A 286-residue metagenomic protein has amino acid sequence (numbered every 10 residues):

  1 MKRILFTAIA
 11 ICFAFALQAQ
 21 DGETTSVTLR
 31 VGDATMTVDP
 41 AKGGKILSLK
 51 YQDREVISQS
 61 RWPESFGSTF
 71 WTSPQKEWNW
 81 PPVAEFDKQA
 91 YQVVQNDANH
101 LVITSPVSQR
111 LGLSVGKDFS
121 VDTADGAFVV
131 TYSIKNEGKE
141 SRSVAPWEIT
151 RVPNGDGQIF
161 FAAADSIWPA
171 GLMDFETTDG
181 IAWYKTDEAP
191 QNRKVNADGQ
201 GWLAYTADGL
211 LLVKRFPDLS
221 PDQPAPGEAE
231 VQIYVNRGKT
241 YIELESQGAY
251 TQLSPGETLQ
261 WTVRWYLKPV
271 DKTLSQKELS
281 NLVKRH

Functional and structural regions predicted by a protein language model:
M1-I4: Positively charged n-region of N-terminal signal peptides that target proteins for export
A10-Q18: Hydrophobic h-region of N-terminal signal peptides that target proteins for export in Gram-negative bacteria
Q20-T69, H100-V107, D125, G199-G201 (+4 more regions): Beta-strand-rich N-terminal accessory domains
D21, R30, E77-D125, S143-V144 (+2 more regions): Extended, loop-rich substrate-binding clefts of extracytoplasmic carbohydrate-active enzymes
A34-M36, G44-S48, E55, G126 (+2 more regions): A contiguous, surface-exposed recognition patch within enzymatic or periplasmic domains that forms
Q59-A84, G248: A short, charged
R110, E137-K139, K268-V270: Short coil/turn motifs at secondary-structure junctions
I134-K135, W265: Hydrophobic beta-strand positions in extracellular immunoglobulin-like domains
